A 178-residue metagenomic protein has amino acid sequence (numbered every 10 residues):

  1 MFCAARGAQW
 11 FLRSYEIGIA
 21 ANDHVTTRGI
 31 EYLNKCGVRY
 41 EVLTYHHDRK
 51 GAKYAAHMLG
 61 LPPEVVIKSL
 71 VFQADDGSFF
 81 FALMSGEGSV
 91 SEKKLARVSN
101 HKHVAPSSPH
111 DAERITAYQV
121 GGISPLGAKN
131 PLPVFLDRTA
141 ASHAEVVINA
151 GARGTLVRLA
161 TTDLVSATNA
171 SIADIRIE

Functional and structural regions predicted by a protein language model:
F2, W10-E178: Extended, low-hydrophobicity, polar/charged segments
